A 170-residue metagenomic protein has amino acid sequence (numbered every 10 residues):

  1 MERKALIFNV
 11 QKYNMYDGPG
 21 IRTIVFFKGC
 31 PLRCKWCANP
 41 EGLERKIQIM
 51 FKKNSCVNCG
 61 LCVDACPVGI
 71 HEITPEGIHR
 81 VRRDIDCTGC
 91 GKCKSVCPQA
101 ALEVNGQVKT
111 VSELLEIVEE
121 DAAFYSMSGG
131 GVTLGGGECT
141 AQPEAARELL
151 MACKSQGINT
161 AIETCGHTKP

Functional and structural regions predicted by a protein language model:
M1-R3: Iron-sulfur (Fe-S) cluster-binding modules
A5-L6, V108: Radical SAM enzyme [4Fe-4S]-AdoMet core and its adjacent flexible, acidic and glycine-rich loops/tails across
I7-L61, R80-G89: N-terminal pre-triad scaffold of radical SAM enzymes
E44-I162, G166-P170: Conserved Radical SAM active-site core
